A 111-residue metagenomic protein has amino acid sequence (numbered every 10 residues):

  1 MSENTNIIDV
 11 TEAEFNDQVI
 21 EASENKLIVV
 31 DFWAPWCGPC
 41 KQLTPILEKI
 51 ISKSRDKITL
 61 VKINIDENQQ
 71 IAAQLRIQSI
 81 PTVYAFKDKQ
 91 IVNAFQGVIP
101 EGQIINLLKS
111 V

Functional and structural regions predicted by a protein language model:
M1-I58, E67-Q74, I80-T82, F86-V111: Proteins that catalyze or organize thiol-disulfide redox chemistry and the adjacent proteostasis machinery handling
K62: Conserved residues in the N-terminal Rossmann fold of short-chain dehydrogenase/reductase
